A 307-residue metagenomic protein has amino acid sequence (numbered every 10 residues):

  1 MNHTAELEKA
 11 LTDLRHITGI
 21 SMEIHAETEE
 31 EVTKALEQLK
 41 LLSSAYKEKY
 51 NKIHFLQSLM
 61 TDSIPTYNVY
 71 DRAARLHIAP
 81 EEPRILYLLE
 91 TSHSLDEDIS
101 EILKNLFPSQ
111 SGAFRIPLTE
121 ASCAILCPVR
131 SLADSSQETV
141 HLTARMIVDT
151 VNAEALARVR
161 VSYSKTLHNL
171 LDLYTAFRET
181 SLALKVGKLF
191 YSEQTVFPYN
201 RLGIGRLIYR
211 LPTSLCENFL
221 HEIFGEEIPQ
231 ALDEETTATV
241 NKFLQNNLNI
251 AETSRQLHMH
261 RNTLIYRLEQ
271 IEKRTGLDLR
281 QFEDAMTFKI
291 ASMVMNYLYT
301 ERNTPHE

Functional and structural regions predicted by a protein language model:
M1-S135, Y199-L207: Interdomain helical linkers/hinges and coiled-coil/dimerization scaffolds that transmit conformational signals
Y70-P80, R84, L95, L103-E307: Cytosolic nucleotide-utilizing catalytic cores of signal-transduction proteins
